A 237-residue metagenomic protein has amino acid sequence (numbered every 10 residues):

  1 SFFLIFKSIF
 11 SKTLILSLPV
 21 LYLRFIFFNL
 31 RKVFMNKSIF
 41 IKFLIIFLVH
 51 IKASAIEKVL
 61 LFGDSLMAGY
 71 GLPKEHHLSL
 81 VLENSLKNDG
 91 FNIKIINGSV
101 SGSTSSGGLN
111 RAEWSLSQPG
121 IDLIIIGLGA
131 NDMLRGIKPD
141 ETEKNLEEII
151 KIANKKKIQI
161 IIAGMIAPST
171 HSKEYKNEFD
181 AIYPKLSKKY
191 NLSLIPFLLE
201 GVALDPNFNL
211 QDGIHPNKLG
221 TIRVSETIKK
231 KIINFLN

Functional and structural regions predicted by a protein language model:
S1, K7-S17, R24, N29-R31: Low-acidity, Ser/Thr- and Arg-rich intrinsically disordered low-complexity segments
N36-I46: Sec-dependent signal peptide recognition, specifically the positively charged N-region followed immediately by
H50-I51: N-terminal signal peptide c-region/cleavage motif recognized by signal peptidases
S54-S101, R111-G120: Serine-esterase "nucleophile elbow" of acetyl-processing enzymes
A68, T104, S169: Flexible, glycine-rich phosphate/dinucleotide-binding loops and adjacent beta-alpha linkers at cofactor/substrate
G71, I96-T104, M133-I137, G213: Acidic/histidine-rich helix-loop elements that form or flank divalent-metal/phosphate-binding sites at the catalytic
L109-N237: Alpha-helical cap/lid subdomain in secreted, periplasmic, or secretory-pathway luminal O-acyl-processing enzymes
